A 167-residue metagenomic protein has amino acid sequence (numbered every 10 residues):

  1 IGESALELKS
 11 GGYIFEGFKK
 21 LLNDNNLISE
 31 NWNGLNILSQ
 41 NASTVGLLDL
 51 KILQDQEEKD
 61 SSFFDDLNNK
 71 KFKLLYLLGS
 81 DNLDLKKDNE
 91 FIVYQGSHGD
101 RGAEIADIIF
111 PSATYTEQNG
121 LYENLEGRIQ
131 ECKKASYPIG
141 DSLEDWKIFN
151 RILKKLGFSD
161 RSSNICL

Functional and structural regions predicted by a protein language model:
I1-L167: Non-catalytic alpha/beta scaffold blocks inside enzyme catalytic domains
